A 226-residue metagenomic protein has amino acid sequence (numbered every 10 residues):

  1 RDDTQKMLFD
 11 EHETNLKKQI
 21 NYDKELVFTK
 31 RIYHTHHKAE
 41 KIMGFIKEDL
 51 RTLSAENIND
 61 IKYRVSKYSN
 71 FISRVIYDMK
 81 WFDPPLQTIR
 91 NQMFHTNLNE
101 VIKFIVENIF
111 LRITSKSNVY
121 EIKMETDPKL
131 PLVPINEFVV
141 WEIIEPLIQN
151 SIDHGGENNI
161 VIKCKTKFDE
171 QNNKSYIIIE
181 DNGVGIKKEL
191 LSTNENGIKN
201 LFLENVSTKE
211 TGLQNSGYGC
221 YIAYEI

Functional and structural regions predicted by a protein language model:
D2-V27: Cytosolic signal-transmission helices at domain junctions
I32-K123: Conserved DHp (HisKA) dimerization/phosphotransfer helix of two-component histidine kinases, i.e., the long coiled-coil
Y120, N173-I177: Short beta-strand element(s) in the Bergerat
P128-P134: A short, conserved loop immediately preceding a beta-strand within the C-terminal catalytic
E137-N158, E225: Conserved ATP-binding N-box helix of the HATPase_c
V161-N173: Short beta-strand/loop element within the Bergerat-fold HATPase_c
E180-L213: Glycine-rich/acidic phosphate-handling loop/turn and adjacent ATP-lid/helix of nucleotide-binding kinase/ATPase domains
G212-Y224: Glycine-rich phosphate-binding loop
